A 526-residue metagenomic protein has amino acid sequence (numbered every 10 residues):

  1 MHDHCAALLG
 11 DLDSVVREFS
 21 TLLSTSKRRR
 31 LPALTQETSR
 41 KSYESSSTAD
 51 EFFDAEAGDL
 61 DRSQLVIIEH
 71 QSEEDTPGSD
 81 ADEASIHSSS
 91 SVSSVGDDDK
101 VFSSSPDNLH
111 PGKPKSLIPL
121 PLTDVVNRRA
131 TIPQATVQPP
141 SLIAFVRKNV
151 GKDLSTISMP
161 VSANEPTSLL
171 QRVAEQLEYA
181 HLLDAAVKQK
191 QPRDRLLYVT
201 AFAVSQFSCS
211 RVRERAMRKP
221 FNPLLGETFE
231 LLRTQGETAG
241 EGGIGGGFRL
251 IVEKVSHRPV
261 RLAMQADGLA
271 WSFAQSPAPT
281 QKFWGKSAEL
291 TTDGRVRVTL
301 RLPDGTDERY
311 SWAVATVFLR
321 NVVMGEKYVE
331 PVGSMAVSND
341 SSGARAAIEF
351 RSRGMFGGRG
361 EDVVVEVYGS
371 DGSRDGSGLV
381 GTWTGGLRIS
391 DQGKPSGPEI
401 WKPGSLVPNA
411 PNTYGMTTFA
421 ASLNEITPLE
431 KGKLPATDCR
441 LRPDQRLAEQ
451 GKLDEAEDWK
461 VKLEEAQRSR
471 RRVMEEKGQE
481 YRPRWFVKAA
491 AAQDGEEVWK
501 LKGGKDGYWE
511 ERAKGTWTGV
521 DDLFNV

Functional and structural regions predicted by a protein language model:
M1-D184, K188, R193-V526: Extended acidic, Ser/Thr- and Pro-enriched interaction/regulatory segments
